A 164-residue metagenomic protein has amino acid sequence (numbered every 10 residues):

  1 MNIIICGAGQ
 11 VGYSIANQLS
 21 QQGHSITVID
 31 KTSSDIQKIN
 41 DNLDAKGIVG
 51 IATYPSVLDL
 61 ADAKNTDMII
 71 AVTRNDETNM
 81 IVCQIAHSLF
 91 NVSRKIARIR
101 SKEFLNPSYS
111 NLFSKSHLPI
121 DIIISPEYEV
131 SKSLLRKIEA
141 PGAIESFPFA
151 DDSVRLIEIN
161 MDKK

Functional and structural regions predicted by a protein language model:
M1-K164: Cytosolic regulatory regions of ion transport systems
